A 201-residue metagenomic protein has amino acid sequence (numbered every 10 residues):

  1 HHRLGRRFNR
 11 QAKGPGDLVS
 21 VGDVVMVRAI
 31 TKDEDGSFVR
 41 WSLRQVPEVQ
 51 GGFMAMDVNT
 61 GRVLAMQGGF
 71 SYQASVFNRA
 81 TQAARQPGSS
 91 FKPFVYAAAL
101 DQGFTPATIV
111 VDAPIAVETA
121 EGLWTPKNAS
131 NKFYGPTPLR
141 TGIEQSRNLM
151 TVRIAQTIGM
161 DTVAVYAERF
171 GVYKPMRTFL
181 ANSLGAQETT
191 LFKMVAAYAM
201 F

Functional and structural regions predicted by a protein language model:
H1-G5: OB-fold (S1/OB) nucleic-acid-binding surfaces
R7-G16, V46-G51, A74-F94, P106-A113 (+2 more regions): Short active-site loop at a secondary-structure junction that contains or immediately precedes the catalytic residue(s)
Q11-D57, R140-I143, Q156: Beta-lactamase-like hydrolase cores
R44-Q73, F170: A short, well-structured edge-of-sheet supersecondary motif
N59, F104-V163: Conserved catalytic neighborhood of penicillin-recognizing serine enzymes
T60-G61, A84-D112, E118, G142 (+1 more regions): Active-site SXXK
I158-K174: Short, charged, amphipathic alpha-helices and their helix-cap/turn boundaries
R169-F201: Active-site-proximal helix/loop microenvironment of the serine DD-peptidase/beta-lactamase transpeptidase fold
